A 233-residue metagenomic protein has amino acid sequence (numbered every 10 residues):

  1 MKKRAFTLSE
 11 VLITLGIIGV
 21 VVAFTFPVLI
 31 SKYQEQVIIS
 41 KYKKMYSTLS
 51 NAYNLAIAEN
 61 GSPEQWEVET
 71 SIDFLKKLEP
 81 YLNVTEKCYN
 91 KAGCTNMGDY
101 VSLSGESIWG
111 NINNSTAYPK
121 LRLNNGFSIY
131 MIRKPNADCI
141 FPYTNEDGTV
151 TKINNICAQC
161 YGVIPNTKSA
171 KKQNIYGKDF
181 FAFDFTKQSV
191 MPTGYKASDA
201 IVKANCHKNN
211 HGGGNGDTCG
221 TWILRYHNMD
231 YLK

Functional and structural regions predicted by a protein language model:
K2-Q34: N-terminal single-pass transmembrane signal-anchor helix
E10, E35, E59, E64-E69 (+4 more regions): Glutamate identity and glutamate-enriched acidic tracts
V37-Q65, S71-K76: Membrane-proximal N-terminal amphipathic helix
I72, K76-K233: Intrinsically disordered, low-complexity regions enriched in Pro/Ser/Thr/Gly and acidic residues
